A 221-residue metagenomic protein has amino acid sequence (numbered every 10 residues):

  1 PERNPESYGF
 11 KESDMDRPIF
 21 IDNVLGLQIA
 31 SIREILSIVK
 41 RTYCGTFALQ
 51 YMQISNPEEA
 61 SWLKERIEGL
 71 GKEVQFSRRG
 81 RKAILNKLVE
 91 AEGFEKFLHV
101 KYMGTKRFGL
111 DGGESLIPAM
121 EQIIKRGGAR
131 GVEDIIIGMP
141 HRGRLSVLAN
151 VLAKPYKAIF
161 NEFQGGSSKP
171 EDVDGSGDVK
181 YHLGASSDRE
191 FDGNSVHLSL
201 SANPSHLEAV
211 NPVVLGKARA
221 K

Functional and structural regions predicted by a protein language model:
P1-K221: Conserved internal helical-beta-strand scaffold that buttresses enzyme catalytic cores
